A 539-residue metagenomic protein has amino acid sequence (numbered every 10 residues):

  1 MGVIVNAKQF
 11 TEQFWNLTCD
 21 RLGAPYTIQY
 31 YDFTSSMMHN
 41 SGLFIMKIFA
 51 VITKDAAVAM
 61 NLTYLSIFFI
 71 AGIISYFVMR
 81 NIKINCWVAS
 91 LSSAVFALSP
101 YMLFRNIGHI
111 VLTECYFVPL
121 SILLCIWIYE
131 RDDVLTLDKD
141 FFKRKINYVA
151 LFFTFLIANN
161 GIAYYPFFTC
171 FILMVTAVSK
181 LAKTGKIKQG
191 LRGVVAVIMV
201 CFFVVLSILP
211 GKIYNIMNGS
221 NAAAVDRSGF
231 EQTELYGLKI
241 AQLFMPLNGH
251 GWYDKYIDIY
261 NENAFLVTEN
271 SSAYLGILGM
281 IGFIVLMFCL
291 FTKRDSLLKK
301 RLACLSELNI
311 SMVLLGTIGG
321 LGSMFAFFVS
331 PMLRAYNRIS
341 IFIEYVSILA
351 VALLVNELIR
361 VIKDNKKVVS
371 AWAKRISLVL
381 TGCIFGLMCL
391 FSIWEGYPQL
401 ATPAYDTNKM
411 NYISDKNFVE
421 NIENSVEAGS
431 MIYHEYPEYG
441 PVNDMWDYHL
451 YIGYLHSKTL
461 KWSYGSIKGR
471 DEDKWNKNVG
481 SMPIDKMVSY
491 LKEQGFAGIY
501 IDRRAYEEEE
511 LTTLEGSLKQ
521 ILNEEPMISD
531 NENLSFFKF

Functional and structural regions predicted by a protein language model:
M1-A71, S99-C115, G237, F244-F265 (+2 more regions): Membrane-interface coil-to-helix junctions
M38-G42, A59-S75, A273-C289, E344-V351: Hydrophobic alpha-helical transmembrane segments
Y64-I82, W87-L181, V197, C201-S207 (+1 more regions): Membrane-embedded helix bundles of polyisoprenyl
R80-I84, W127-V149, V178-L191, L290-L298 (+1 more regions): Membrane-interface junctions at the ends of membrane-embedded or membrane-associated helices
M102-T113, V225-S228, I257-Y274, S296-L349 (+6 more regions): Membrane-helix boundary/interfacial segments in multi-pass membrane proteins
T184-V195, E262-N270, F283-T317, K367-V368 (+1 more regions): Membrane-interface helix-loop-helix junctions at transmembrane boundaries of multi-pass membrane enzymes, predominantly
I208-C289, G465: Periplasmic/ER-lumenal interhelical loops and adjacent helix-loop junctions in multi-pass membrane proteins
W372, I384-F539: Extracytoplasmic
